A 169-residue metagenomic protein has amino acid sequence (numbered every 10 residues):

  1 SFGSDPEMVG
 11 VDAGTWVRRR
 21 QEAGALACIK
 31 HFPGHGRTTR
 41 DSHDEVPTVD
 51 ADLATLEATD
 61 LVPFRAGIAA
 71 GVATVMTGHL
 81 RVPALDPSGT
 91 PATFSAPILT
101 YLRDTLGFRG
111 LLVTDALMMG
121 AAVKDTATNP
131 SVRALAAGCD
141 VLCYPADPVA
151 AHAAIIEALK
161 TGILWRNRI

Functional and structural regions predicted by a protein language model:
S1: Long, structured ligand/cofactor-binding scaffold of large enzymes
S4-E157, I163-W165: Second-shell residues forming the walls of enzyme active-site clefts
